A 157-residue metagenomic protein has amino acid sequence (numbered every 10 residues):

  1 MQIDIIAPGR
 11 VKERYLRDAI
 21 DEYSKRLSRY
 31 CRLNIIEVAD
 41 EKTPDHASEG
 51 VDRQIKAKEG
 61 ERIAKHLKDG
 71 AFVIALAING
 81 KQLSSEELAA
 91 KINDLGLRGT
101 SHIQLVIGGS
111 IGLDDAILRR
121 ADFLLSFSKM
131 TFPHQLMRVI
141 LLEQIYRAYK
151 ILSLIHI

Functional and structural regions predicted by a protein language model:
M1-L27: N-terminal beta1-alpha1 ligand-phosphate binding loop
Q2-I6, N34-I36, Q104: A structural signal for isolated positions on well-ordered beta-strands in alpha/beta enzyme cores
V11, I78-K81, G109-G112: Short glycine-rich anion-binding loops that position phosphate/pyrophosphate groups of nucleotides and phosphorylated
C31, G70-A71, A121: Short, well-ordered alpha-helix to beta-strand connector turns
A39-S101: S-adenosyl-L-methionine/SAH cofactor-binding core of RNA-modifying enzymes
S84, I92-G96, T100-R138: A glycine-rich beta-strand to alpha-helix segment that forms a phosphate/ribose-binding loop at ligand/cofactor sites
I155-I157: Conserved small/polar residues in nucleotide/adenosyl-binding loops
